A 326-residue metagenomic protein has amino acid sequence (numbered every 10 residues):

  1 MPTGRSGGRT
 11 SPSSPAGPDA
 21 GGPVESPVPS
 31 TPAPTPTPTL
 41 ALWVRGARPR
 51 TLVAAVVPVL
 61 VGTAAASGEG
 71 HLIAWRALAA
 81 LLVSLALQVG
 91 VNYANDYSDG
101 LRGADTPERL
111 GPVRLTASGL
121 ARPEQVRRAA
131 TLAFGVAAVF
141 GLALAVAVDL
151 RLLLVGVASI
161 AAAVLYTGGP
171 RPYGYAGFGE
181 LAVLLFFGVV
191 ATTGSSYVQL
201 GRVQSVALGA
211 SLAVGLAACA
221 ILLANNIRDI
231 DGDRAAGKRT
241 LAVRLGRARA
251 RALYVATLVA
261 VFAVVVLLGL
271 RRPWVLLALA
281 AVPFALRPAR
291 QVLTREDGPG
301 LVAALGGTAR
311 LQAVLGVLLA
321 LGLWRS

Functional and structural regions predicted by a protein language model:
P2-T10, P15, D19-A79, V83 (+1 more regions): Topogenic membrane-insertion module of multi-pass membrane proteins
V56-G62, L181-S196, V214, V243-R247 (+1 more regions): Small-residue-rich segments of transmembrane alpha-helices in multi-pass membrane proteins, especially helix faces
V59-L60, E69-N95, L153-V164, S205-A224: Membrane-embedded alpha-helical segments that form the functional core of polytopic membrane enzymes, especially those
A86-L110, C219-A242: Acidic (Asp/Glu-rich) catalytic motifs at the cytosolic membrane interface
P107-A147, L241-P273, A309-L315: Multi-pass membrane catalytic core of lipid/isoprenoid biosynthesis enzymes
P112-R202: Intramembrane alpha-helical segments
V183-I230, R234-A236, A248-R251: Functional transmembrane core segments of multi-pass inner-membrane proteins
L270-S326: Extended hydrophobic alpha-helices typical of membrane-associated regions
